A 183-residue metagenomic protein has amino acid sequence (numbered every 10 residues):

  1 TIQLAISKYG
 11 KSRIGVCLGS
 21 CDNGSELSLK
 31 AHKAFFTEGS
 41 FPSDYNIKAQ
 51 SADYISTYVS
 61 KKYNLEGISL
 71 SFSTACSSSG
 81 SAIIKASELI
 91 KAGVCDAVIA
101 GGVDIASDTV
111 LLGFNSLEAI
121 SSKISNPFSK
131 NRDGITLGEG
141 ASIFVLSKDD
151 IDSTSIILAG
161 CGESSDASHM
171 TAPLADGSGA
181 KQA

Functional and structural regions predicted by a protein language model:
T1-L18, G24-S25, A183: Conserved active-site "lid/cap" helical segment
Q3, A52, S60-Y63, S69-G102 (+1 more regions): Active-site-proximal alpha-helical scaffold in enzymes
S20-L70: Active-site-proximal gating segment of KS-fold condensing enzymes and close homologs
S20-N23, T74-S78, V103-S107, G162-D166: Acidic, glycine-rich active-site loops and adjacent beta-strand->loop/helix elements that engage anionic groups
L29-F41, V59, L89-A92, L112-K123: A glycine- and small-aliphatic-rich helix-loop capping segment at beta-alpha/alpha-beta transitions that lines
G101-E139: Phosphate/pyrophosphate-binding betaalpha-module
I124-A183: Condensing-enzyme catalytic core mediating Claisen C-C bond formation in acyl metabolism
